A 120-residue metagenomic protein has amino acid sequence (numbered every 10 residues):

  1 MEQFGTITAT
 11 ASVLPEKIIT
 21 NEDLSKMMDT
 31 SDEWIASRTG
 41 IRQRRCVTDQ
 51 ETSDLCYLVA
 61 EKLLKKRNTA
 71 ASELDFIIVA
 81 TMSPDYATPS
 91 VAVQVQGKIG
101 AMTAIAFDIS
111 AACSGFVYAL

Functional and structural regions predicted by a protein language model:
M1-D75, I99: Conserved "HGTGT" condensation-loop signature of ketosynthase/thiolase-family condensing enzymes that catalyze
A11, T81-M82: Short, well-ordered turn and helix-capping elements at secondary-structure junctions
A36-R38, R42-D54, M82-L120: Conserved catalytic cysteine-centered active-site region of acyl-thioester-dependent Claisen-condensing enzymes
D75-T81: Short glycine-rich or small-residue beta-strand-to-loop segments that form or flank ligand, phosphate, metal/Fe-S
